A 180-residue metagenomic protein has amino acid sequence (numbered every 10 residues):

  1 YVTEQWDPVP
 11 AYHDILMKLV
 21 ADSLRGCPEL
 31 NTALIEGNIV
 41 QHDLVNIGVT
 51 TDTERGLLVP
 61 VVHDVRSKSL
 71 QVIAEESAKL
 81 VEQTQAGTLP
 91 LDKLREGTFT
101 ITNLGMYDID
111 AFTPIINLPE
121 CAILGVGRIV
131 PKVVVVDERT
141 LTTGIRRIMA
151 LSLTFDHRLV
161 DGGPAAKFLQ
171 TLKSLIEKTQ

Functional and structural regions predicted by a protein language model:
Y1-Q180: C-terminal catalytic/motor cores of large multi-domain enzyme assemblies
